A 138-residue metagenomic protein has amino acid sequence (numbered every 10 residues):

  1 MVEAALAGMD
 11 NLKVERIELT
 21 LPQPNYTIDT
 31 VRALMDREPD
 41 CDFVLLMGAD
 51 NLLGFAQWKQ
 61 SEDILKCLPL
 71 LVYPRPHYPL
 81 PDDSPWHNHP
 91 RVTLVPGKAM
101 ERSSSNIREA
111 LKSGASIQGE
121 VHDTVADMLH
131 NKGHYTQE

Functional and structural regions predicted by a protein language model:
M1-E138: Nucleotidyltransferase catalytic core that binds NTPs
